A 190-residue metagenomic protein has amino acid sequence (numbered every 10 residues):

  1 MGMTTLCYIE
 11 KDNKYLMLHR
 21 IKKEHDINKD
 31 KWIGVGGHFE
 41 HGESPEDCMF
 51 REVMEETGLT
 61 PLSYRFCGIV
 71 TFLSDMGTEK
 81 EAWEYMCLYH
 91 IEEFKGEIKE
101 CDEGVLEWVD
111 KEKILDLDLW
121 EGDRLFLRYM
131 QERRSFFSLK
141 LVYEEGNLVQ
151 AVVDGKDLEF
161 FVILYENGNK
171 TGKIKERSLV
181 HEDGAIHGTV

Functional and structural regions predicted by a protein language model:
M1-M17, H38-F39, V180-V190: Conserved N-terminal beta-strand and adjoining loop/helix that marks the start of the Nudix/MutT-like hydrolase domain
H25-D30, W83: A conserved beta-turn-beta hairpin within the catalytic core of GNAT-like acetyltransferases that forms part
K29-W32, H38, F161-V190: A positional/architectural concept
F39-L62, F72-M130, V149-L158, E166: Unchanged
G68: Catalytic phosphate/metal-binding cores of nucleic-acid and nucleotide-processing enzymes, i.e., regions that mediate
M130-L148: Short, active-site-adjacent segments that bind or coordinate small-molecule cofactors and metal centers
